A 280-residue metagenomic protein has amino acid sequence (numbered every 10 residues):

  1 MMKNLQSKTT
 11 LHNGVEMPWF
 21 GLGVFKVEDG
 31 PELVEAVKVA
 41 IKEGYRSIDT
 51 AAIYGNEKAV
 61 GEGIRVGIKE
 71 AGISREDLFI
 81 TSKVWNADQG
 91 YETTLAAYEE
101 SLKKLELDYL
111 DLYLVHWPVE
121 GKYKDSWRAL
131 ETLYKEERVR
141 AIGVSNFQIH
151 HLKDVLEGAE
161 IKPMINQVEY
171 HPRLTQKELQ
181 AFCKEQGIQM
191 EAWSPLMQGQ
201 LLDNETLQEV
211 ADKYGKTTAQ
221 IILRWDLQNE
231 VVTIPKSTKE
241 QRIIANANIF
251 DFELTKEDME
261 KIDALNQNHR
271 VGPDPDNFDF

Functional and structural regions predicted by a protein language model:
M1-L78, F278: N-terminal binding-site loop/beta-alpha segment at the start of enzyme catalytic domains that lines or forms
M2-T9, I64-R65, Y98-E100, H150-L152 (+1 more regions): Alpha-helical scaffolding within the catalytic cores of extracellular/periplasmic polymer-degrading hydrolases
H12, G61-R75, E99-E106, T132-Y134 (+2 more regions): Acidic (Asp/Glu)-rich catalytic clusters
V27-P31, A51-A59, A87-E92, P118-K122 (+2 more regions): Acidic-and-aromatic substrate-binding clefts and catalytic sites of carbohydrate-active enzymes
E28-I41, G90-L105, H150-K153, L174-T175: Short, acidic/polar
S47, Y109-L112, A141, I165: Residues at the N-termini of beta-strands
K83, D88-V119, Y123-W127: Glycine/small-residue-rich loop that forms an oxyanion/phosphate-binding "nest" at active or ligand-binding sites
W117-G272, D276-F280: Beta/alpha (TIM)-barrel catalytic core signal, keyed to glycine-rich beta->alpha loops juxtaposed to Asp/Glu that bind
